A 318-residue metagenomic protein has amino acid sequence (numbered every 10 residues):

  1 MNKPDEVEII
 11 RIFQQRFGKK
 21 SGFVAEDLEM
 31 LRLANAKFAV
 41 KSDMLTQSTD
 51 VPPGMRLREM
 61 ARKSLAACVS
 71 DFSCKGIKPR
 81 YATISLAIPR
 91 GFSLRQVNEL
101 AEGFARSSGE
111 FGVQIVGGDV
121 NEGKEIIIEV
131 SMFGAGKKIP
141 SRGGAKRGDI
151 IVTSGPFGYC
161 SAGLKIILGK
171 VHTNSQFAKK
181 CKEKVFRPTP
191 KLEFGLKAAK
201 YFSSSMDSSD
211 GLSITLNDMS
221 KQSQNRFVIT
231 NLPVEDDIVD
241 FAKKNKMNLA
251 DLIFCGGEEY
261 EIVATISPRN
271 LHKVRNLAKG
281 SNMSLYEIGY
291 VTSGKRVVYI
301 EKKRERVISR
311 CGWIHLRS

Functional and structural regions predicted by a protein language model:
M1-S318: Helix-biased detector of long, well-ordered alpha-helical tracts
